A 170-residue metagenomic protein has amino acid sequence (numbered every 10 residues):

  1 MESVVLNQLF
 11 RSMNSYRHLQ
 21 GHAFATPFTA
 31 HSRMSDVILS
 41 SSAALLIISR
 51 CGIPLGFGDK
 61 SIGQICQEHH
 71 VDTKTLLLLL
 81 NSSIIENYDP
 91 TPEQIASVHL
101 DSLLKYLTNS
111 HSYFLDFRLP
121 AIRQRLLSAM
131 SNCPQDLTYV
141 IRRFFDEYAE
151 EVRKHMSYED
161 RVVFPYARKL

Functional and structural regions predicted by a protein language model:
E2-L170: Small-residue-biased structural context
